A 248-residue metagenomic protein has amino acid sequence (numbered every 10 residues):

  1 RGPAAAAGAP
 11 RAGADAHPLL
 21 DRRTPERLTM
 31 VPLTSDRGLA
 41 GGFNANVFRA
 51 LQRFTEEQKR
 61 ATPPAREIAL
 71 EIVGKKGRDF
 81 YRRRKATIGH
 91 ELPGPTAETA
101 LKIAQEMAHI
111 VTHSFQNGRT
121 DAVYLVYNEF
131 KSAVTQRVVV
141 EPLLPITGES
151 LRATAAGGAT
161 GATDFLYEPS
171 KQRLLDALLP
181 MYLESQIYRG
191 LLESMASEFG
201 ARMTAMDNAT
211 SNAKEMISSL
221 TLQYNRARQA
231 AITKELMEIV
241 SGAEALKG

Functional and structural regions predicted by a protein language model:
R1-G248: C-terminal beta-strand-loop-alpha-helix "lid" module of Rossmann-like NAD(P)-dependent dehydrogenases
